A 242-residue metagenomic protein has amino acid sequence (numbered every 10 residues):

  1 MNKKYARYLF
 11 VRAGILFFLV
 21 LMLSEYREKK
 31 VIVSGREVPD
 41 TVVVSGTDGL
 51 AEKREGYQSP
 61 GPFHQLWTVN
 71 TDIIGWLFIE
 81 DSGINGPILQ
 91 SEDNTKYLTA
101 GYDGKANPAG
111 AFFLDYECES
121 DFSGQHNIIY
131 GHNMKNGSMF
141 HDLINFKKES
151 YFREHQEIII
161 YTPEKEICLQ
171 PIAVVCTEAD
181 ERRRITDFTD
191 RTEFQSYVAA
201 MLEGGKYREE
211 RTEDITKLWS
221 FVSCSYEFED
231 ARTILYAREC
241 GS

Functional and structural regions predicted by a protein language model:
M1-I15: N-terminal Sec-pathway targeting helices
V20-S242: Solvent-exposed, non-transmembrane regions of membrane-associated and secreted proteins
